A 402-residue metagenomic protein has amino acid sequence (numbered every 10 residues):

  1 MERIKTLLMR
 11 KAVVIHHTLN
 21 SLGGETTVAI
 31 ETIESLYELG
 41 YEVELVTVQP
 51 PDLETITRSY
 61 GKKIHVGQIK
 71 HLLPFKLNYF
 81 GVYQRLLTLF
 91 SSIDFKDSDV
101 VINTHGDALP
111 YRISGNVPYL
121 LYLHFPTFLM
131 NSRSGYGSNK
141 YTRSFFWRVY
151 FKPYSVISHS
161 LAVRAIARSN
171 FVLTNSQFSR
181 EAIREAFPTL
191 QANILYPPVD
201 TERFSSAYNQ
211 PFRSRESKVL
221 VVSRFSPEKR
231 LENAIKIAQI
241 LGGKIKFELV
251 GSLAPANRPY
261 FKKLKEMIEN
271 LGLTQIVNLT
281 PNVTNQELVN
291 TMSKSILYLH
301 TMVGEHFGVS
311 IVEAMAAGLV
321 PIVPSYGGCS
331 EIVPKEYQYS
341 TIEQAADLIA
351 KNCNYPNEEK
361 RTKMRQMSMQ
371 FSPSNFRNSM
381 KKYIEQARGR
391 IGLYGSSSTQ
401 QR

Functional and structural regions predicted by a protein language model:
T26-E31, S217, S226-G243, P259-K262: A conserved mid-protein helix/loop that constitutes part of the nucleotide-sugar donor-binding site
S138-V172, R180: Membrane-proximal helix-turn-helix segments that form the acceptor-binding/catalytic region of lipid-linked
F178, P198: Carbohydrate-associated surface elements
E248-T274, E287: Short, structured helix-loop element that forms part of the nucleotide-activated donor/catalytic region
N282-V283, N290-S295, M380: Short alpha-helical donor nucleotide-sugar binding micro-motif in glycosyltransferases
V303: Aromatic "clamp/platform" in nucleotide-sugar-dependent glycosyltransferases that forms part of the donor/acceptor
I311, A316-V323: Short hydrophobic beta-strand element within catalytic cores of glycosyltransferases and related nucleotide-activated
N354-G395, R402: A charged, aromatic-enriched C-terminal amphipathic alpha-helix characteristic of glycosyltransferases across folds
